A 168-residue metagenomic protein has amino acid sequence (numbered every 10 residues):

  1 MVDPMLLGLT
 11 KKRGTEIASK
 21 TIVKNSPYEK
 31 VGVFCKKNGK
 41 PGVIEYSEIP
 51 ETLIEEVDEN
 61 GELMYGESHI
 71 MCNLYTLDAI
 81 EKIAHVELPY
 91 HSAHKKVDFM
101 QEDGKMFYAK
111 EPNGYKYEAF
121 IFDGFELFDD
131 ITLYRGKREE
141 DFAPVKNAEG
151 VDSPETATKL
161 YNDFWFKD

Functional and structural regions predicted by a protein language model:
M1-K167: Catalytic core of tubulin tyrosine ligase-like
